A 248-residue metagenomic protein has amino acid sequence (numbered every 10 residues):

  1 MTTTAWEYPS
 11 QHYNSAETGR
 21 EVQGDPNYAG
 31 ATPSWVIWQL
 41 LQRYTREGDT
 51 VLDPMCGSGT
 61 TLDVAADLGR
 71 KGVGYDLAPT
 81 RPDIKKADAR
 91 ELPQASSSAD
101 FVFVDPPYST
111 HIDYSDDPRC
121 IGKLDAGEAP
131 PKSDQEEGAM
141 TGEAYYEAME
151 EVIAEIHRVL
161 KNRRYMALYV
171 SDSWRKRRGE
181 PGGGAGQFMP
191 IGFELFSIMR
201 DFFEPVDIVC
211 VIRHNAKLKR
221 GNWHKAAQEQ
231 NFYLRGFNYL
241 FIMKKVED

Functional and structural regions predicted by a protein language model:
M1-D248: Class I S-adenosyl-L-methionine-dependent methyltransferase catalytic core
